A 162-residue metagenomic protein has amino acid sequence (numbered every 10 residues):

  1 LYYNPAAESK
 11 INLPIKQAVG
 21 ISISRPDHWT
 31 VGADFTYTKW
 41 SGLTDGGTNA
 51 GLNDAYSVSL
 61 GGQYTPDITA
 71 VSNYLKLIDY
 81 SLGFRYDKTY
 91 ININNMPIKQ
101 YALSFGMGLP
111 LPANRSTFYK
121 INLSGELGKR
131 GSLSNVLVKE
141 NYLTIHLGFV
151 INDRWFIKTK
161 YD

Functional and structural regions predicted by a protein language model:
L1-D162: Outer-membrane beta-barrel porins/channels
